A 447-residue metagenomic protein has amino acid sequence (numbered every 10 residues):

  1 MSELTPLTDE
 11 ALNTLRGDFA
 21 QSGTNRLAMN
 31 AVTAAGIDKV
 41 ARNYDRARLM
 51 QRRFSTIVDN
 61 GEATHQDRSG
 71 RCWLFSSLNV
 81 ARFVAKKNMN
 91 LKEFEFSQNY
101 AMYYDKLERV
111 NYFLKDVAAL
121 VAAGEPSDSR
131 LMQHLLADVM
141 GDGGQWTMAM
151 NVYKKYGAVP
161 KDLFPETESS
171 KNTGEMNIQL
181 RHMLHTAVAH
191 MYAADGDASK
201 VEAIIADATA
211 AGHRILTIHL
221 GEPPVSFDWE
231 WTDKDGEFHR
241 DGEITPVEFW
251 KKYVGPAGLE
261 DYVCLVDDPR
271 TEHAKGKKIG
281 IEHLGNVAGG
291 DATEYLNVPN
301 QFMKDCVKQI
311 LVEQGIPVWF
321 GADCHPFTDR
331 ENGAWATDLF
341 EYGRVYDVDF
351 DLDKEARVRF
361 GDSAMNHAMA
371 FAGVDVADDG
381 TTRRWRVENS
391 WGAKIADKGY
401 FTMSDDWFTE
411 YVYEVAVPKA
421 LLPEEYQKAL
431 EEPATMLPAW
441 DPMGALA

Functional and structural regions predicted by a protein language model:
S2-E62: N-terminal regions that are enriched for targeting/export leaders and immediately downstream pro/stem segments
T8, G36, S97, T245-P246 (+4 more regions): Helix N-terminus capping/helix-initiation residues
R16, V40-A47, K308-W319, L446-A447: Short N-terminal helix-initiation segments at or just after the protein's N-terminus
L49-V318, W385, I395-K398: Active-site nucleophile-adjacent alpha helix/oxyanion-hole segment immediately C-terminal to the catalytic cysteine
C72, Y153, R359-G392: Catalytic nucleophile-His microenvironment captured as a short glycine-rich beta-strand/loop that brackets
F75, F320-D323, A372: Short His-Asn-centered micro-motif
G290-N366: Long, positively charged binding patches that form subdomain-scale interaction surfaces for polyanionic ligands
A377-A447: Conserved catalytic-core surface of thiol
